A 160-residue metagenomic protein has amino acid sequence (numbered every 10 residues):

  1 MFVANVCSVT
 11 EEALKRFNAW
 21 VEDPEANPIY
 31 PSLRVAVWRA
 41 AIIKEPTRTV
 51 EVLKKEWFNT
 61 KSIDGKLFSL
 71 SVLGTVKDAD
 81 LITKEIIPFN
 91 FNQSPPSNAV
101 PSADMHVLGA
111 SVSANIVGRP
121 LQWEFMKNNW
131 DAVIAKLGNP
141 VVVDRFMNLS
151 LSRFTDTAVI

Functional and structural regions predicted by a protein language model:
M1-I160: Long, ordered, helix-rich scaffold segments
